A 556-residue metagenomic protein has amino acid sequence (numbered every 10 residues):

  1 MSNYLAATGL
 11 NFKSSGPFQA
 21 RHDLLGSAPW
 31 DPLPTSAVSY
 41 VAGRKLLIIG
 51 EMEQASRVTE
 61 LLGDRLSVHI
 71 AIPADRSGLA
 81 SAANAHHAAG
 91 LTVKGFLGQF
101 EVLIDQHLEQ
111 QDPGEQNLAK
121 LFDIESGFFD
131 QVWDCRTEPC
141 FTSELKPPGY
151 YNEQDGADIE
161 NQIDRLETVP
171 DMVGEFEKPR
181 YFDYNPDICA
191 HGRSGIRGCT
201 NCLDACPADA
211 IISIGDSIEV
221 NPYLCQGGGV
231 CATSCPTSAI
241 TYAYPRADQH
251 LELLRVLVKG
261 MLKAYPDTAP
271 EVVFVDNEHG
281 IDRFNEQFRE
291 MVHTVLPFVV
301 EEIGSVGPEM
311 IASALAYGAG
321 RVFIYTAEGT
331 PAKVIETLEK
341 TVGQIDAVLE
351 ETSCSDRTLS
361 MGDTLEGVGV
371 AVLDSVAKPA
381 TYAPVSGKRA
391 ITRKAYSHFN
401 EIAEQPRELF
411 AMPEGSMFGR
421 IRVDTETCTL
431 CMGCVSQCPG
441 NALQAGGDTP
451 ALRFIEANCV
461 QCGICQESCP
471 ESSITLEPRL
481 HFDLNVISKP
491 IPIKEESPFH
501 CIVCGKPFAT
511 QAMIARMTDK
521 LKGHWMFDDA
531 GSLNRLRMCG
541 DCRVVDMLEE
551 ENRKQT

Functional and structural regions predicted by a protein language model:
M1-L25, I212, D216-L253: Helix-enriched interaction subdomains in cytosolic or periplasmic regions, typified by TIR/SEFIR signaling/NADase cores
S2-A205, D209, A269-D282, V334-I335 (+4 more regions): Ferredoxin-type iron-sulfur electron-transfer modules and their immediate structural context
L62-L66, E286-L296: Short helix-loop-beta junction
G215-E219, D448-R453, I491-E495, A515-L536: Short linker/helix segments within small regulatory modules
P222-C225, G229, E456-C462, D529-V545: Cysteine-rich micro-motifs
I240, Y244, Q466-S468, S473-I474 (+1 more regions): Short metal-binding segments enriched for Cys and/or His
T294-V295, T326, P507-A509, D519-G531 (+3 more regions): Long, compositionally biased charged/polar accessory segments in the mid-to-C-terminal portions of proteins
Y317-A332: Glycine-rich phosphate/pyrophosphate-binding loops and their adjacent beta-strand/loop elements at enzyme active sites
